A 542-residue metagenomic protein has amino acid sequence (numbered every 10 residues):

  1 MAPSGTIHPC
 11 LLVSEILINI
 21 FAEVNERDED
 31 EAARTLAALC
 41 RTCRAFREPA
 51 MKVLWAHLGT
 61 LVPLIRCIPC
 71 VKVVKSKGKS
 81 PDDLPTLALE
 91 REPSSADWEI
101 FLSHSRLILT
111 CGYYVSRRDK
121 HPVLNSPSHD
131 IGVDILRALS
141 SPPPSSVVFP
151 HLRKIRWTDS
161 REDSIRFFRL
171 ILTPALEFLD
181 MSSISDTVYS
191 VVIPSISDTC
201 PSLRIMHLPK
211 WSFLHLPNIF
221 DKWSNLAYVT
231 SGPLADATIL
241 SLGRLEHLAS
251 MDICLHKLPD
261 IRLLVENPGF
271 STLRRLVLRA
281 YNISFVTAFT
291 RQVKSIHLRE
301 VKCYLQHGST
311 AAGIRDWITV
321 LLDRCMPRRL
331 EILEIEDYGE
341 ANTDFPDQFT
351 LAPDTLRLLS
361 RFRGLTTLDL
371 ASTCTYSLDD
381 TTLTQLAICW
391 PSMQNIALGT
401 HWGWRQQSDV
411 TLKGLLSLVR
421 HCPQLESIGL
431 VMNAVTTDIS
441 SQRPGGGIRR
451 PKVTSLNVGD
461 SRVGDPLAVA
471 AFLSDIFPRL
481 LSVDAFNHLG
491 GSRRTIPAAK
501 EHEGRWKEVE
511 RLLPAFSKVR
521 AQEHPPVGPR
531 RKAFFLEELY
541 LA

Functional and structural regions predicted by a protein language model:
M1-A542: Leucine-rich repeat
